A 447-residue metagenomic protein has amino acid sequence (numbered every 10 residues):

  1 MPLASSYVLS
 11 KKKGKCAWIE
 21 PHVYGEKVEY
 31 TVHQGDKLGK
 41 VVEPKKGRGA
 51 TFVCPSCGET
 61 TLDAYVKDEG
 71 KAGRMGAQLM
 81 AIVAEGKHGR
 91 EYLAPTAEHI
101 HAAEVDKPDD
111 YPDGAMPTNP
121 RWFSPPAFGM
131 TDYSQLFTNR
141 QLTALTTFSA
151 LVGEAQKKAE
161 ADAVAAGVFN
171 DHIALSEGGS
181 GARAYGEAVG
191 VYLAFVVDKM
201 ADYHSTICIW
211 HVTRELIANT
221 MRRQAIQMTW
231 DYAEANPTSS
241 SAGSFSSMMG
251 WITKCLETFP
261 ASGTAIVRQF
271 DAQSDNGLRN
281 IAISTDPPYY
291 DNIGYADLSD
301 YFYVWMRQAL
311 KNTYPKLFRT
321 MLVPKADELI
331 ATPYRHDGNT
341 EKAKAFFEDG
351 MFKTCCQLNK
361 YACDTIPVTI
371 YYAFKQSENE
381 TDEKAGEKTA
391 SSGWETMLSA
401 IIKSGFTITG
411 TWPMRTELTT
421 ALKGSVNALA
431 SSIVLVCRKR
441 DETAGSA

Functional and structural regions predicted by a protein language model:
M1-N280, I293-T340, T354, A373-E383 (+2 more regions): Nucleic-acid modification enzymes, centered on SAM-dependent nucleic-acid methyltransferases
N280-I283, V368: Generic beta-sheet signal
S284-N292: A short SAM/SAH-binding and catalytic strip from SAM-dependent methyltransferases
K342-E348: Short, glycine-rich nucleotide/cofactor-binding loops
E348-V368, S399, K403: A short glycine-rich, Lys/Arg-flanked "PGG" loop and its adjoining helix->strand segment in the class I
